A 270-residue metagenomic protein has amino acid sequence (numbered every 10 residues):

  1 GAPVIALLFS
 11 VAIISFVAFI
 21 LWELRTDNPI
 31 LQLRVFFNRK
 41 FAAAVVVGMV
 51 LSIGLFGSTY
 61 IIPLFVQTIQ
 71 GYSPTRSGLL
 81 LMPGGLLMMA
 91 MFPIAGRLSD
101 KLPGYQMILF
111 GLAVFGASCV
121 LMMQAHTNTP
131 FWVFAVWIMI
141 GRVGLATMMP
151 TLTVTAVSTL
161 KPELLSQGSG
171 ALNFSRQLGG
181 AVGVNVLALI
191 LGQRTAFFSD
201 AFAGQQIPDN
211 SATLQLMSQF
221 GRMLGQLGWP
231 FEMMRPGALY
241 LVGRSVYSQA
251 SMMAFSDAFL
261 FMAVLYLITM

Functional and structural regions predicted by a protein language model:
P3, P130, P230, L267-M270: Secondary-structure junction/capping motif
P3-Q167: Transmembrane core module of solute transporters
L8-F19, D257, F261-M270: Alpha-helical transmembrane segments of multi-pass membrane transporters/translocases
S58, F134-S218: Small-residue-rich alpha-helical segments with characteristic i,i+4
Q177-I268: Hydrophobic transmembrane architecture of multi-pass small-molecule transporters
